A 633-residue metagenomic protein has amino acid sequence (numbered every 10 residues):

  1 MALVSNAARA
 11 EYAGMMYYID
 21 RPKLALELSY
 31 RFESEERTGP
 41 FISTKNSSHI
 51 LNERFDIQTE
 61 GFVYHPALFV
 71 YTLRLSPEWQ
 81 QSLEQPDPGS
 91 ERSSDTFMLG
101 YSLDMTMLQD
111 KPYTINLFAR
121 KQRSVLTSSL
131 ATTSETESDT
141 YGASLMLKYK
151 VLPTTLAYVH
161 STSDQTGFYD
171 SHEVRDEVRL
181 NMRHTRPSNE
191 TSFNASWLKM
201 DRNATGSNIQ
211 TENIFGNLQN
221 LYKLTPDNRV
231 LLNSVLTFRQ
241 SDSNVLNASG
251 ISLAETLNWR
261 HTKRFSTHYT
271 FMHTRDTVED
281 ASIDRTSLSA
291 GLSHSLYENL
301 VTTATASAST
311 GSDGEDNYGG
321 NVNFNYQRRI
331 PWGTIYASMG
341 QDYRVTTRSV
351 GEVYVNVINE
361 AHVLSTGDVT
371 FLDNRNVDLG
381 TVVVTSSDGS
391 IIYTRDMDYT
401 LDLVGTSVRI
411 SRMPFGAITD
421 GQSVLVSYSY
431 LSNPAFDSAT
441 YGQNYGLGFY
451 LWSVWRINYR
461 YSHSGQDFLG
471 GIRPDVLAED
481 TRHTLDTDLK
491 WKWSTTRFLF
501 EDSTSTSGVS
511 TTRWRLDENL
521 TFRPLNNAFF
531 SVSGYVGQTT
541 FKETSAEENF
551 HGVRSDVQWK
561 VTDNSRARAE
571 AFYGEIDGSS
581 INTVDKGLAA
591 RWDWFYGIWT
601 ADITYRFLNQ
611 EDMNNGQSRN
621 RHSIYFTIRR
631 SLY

Functional and structural regions predicted by a protein language model:
M1-A7: C-terminal segment of classical bacterial N-terminal signal peptides
A7-Y633: Gram-negative and organellar
